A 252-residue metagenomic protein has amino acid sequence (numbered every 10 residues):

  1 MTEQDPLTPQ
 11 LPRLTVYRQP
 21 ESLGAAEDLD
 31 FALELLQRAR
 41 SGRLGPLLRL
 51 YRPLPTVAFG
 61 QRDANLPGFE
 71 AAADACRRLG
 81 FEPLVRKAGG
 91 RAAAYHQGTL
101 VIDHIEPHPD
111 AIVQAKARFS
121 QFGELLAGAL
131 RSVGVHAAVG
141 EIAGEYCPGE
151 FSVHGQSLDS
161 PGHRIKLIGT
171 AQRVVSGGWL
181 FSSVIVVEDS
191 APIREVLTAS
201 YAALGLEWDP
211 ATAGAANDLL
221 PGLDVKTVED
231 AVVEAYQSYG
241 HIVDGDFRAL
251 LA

Functional and structural regions predicted by a protein language model:
T2-K87: N-terminal low-complexity, intrinsically disordered segments
D63, E106-I112, D189-A191, L219-G222: A generic structural motif
A75-L79, Q121-A137, L158-G162, Q237-G240: Secondary-structure boundary elements
K87-A93, G98: Short glycine-enriched loops at secondary-structure junctions
T99-A143: Contiguous, small/hydrophobic- and glycine-enriched helical/loop subdomains that border and often "cap" functional
P109-A111, S160-G178, S182: Acidic, His- and aromatic-enriched active-site or binding-groove loops in soluble protein domains that engage sugars
V133-V135, R173, G177-A252: Long, positively charged amphipathic alpha-helical accessory segments at protein N-termini or as interdomain linkers
A138-D159, R164-G169: Beta-rich nucleic-acid/ligand-interaction surfaces
